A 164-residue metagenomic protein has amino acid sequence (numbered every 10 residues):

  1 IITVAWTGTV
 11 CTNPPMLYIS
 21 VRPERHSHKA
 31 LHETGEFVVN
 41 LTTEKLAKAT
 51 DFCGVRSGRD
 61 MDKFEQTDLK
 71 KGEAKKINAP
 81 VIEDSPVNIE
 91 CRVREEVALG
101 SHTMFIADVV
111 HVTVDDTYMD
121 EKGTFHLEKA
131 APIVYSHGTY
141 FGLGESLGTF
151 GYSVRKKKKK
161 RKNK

Functional and structural regions predicted by a protein language model:
I1-K164: Basic, polyanion-binding surface patches
